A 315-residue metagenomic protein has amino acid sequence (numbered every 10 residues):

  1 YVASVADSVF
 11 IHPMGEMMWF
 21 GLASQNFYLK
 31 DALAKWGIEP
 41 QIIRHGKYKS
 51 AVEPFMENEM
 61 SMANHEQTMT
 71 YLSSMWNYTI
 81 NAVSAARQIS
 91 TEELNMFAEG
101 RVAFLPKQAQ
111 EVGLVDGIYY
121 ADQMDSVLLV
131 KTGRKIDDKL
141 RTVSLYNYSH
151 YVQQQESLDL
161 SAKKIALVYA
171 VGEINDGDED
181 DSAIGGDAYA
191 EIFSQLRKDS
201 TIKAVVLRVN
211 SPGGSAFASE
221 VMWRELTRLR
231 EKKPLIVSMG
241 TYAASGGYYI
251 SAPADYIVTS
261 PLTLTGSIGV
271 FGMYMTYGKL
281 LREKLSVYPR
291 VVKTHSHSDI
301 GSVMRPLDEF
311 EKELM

Functional and structural regions predicted by a protein language model:
Y1-S90, N95-M96, A103, L129-P234 (+1 more regions): Small-residue-centered hinge/linker elements
A109: Short, contiguous alpha-helical
G117, D125-K131: Terminal amphipathic helices with adjacent charged low-complexity linkers/tails
